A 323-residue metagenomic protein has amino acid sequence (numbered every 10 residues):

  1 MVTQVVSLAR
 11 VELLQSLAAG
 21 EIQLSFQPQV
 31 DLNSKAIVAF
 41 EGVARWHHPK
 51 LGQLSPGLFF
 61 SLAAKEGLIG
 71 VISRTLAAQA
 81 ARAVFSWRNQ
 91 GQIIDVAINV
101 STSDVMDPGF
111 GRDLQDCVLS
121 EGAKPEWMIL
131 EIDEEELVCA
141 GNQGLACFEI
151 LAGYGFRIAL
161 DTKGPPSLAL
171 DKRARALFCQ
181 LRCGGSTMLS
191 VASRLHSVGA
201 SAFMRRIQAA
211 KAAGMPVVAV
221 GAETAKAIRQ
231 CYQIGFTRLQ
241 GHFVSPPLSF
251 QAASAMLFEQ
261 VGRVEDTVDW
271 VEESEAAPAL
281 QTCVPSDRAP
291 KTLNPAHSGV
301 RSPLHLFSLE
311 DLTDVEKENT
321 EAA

Functional and structural regions predicted by a protein language model:
M1-V6, S16, P49, T102-M106 (+2 more regions): EAL-family c-di-GMP phosphodiesterase catalytic domain
V2-Q27: Short, basic/aromatic recognition patches
E21-Q23, I93-A97, W127-I129, R157 (+1 more regions): Residues at or immediately flanking beta-strands
Q23-F60, C179-L181: A short, well-structured catalytic beta-strand-centered motif of the EAL phosphodiesterase domain for c-di-GMP
S34, L58, I150, K172 (+1 more regions): Well-formed, non-transmembrane alpha-helical positions, independent of function
A36, L68-Q143, G221: Catalytic core of bacterial c-di-GMP phosphodiesterases, primarily the EAL and HD-GYP domains, capturing alpha-helical
A63, L76-A83, L114, C147 (+2 more regions): Structural preference for long, well-ordered alpha-helical segments in enzyme cores
V84-R88, L145-G155, M204-A212: Surface-exposed amphipathic alpha-helices with a cationic face
